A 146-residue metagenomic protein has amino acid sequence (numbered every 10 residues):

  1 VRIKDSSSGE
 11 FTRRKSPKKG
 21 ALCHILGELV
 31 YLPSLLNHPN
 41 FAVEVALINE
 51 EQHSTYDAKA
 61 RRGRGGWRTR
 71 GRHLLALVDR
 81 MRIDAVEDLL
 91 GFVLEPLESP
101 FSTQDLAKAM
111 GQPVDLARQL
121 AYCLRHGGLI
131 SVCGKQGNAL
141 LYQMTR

Functional and structural regions predicted by a protein language model:
V1-F11: A broadly used, surface-exposed interaction patch
G9-D84: Long, low-complexity, charged/polar intrinsically disordered regions in eukaryotic proteins
I83-L97: Positively charged, polyanion-binding regions of nucleic-acid-associated proteins
L97-M110: Short acidic, hydrophobic short linear motifs in intrinsically disordered regions
A109, A117, C133-G134: Intrinsically disordered, low-complexity acidic regions
Q112-R125: Short amphipathic alpha-helical interaction segments
R125-Q136: A short, conserved structural fragment
K135-R146: Short, cationic-aromatic polyanion-contact patches
